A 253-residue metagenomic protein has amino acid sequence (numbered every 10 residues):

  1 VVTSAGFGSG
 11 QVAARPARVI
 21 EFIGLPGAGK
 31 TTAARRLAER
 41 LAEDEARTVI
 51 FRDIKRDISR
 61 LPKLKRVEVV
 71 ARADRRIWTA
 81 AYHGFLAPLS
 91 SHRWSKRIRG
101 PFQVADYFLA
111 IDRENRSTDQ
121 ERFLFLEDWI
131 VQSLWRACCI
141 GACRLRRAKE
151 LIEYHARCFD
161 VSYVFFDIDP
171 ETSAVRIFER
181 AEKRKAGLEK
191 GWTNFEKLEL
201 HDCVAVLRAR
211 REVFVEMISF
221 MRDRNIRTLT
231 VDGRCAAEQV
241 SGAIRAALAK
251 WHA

Functional and structural regions predicted by a protein language model:
V2-A5, A181-A253: NTP-dependent small-molecule kinase module
F22: Hydrophobic anchor at the beta1->P-loop junction of P-loop NTPases
L25: P-loop (Walker A) phosphate-binding loop of NTP-binding proteins
K30: Conserved lysine of the Walker
A33: Hydrophobic positions on the alpha1 helix immediately C-terminal to the Walker A/P-loop
D44-L61: Short beta-strand-centered segment that lines the nucleotide-binding/catalytic pocket of NTP-utilizing
D57-G141: ATP-dependent small-molecule kinase phosphotransfer cores that center on conserved nucleotide phosphate-binding segments
D128-W129, R157-A181: Conserved phosphate-donor/acceptor-positioning beta-strand/loop module used by diverse small-molecule
